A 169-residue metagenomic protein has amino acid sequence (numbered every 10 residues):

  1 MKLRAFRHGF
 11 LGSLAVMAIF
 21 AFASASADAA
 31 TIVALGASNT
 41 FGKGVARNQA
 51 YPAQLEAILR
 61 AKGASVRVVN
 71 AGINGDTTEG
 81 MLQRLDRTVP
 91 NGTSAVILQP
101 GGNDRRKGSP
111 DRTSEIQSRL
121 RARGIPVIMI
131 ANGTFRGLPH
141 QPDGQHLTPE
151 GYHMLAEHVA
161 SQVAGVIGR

Functional and structural regions predicted by a protein language model:
K2-L14: Bacterial N-terminal signal peptides that target proteins for export
G12-A23: Bacterial N-terminal signal peptides
A25-A29: Boundary at the C-terminal end of the N-terminal hydrophobic targeting segment
A30-V45: Short glycine-rich His-centered loop
N39, K43, A71, Q145: Flexible, active-site-adjacent loop/turn segments at secondary-structure boundaries
Q49-A50: Short Gly/aromatic-enriched secondary-structure transition segments
A53-R67, I73-R169: Alpha-helical cap/lid subdomain in secreted, periplasmic, or secretory-pathway luminal O-acyl-processing enzymes
